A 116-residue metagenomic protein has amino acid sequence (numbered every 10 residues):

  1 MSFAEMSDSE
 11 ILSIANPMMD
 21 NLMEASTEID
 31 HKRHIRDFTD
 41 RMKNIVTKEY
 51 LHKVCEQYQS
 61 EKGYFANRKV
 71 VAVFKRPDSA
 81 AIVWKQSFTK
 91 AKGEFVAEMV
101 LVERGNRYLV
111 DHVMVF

Functional and structural regions predicted by a protein language model:
M1-E28: Short, low-complexity N-terminal intrinsically disordered segments enriched in polar/charged residues
M1-F3, D40-N44, A97-V102: Charged, low-complexity, helix/coiled-coil-prone segments
M1-S9, V46-L51, Y108: Short charge-dense sequence patches
S7-E10, S26-T27, C55-Y58, K69-A72 (+2 more regions): Short secondary-structure boundary micro-motifs
N16-P17, I35-A72: Short solvent-exposed beta->alpha transition segments
E28-I29, T39: Alpha-helical hinge/cap motifs
V71-F116: Exposed beta-sheet edge and beta->alpha loop/turn motif
